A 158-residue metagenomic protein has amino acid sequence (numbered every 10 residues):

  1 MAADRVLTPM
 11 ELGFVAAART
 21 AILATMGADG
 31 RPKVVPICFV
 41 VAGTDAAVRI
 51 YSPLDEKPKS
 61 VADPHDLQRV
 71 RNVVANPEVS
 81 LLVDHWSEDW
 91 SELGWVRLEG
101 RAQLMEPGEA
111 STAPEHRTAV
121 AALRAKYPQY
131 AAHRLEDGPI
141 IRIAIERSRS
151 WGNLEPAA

Functional and structural regions predicted by a protein language model:
M1-A24: Short, basic/aromatic recognition patches
A2-V6, P64, S80, W86-A158: Charged, gly/pro-rich active-site loop segments
A16, R71-A75, R124: Alpha-helix boundary recognition
R19-A21, V35, A46-V48, A75-V79 (+2 more regions): A generic structural signal for short beta-strands and their flanking turns/coil linkers
M26-D29, R97: Short, acidic, Ser/Thr-enriched surface-loop or helix-capping motifs
V40-W86: A short mixed-secondary-structure module that forms the rim of ligand-binding clefts
